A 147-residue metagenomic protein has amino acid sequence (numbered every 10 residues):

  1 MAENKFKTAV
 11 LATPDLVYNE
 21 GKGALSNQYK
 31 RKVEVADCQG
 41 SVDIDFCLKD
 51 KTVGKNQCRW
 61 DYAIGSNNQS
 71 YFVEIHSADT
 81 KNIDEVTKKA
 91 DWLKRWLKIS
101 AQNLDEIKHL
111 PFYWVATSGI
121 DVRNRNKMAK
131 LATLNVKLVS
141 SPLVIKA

Functional and structural regions predicted by a protein language model:
M1-G54: Acidic-basic catalytic patches of nuclease active cores, encompassing PD-(D/E)XK and other metal-cofactor nuclease
E3-T8, E106-A147: Domain-level recognition of nuclease-like catalytic cores that cleave nucleotide substrates
G40-V42, G54, F72-I75, N82: The feature represents the first ordered module of a protein
K51-G54, A78-N82, G119-R123: Short acidic, S/G/P-rich loop/turn micro-motifs used as interaction or catalytic elements
K55-R59: Short, flexible loop/turn motifs enriched in small residues
Y62-I64, N68-D79: Conserved catalytic cores of phosphodiester-cleaving nucleases, focusing on short active-site segments
D79-W96: Mg2+/Mn2+-dependent nuclease catalytic core
R95-I107: Arginine/glycine-rich "motif VI" loop of SF2 helicases in the C-terminal RecA-like domain
